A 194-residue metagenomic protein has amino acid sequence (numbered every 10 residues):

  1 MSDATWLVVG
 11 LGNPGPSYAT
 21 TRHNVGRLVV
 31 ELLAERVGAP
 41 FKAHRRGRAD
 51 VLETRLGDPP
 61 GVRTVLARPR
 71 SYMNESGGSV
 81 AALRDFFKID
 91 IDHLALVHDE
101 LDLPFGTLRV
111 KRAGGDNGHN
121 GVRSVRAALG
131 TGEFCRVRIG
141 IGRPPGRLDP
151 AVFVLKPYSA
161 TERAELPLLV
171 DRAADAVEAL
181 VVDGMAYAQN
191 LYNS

Functional and structural regions predicted by a protein language model:
M1-A113, V122-V137, P144-D149, A160 (+1 more regions): Nucleotide and nucleotide-moiety/phosphate-recognizing core
D116: Conserved mid-domain beta->alpha element of the FAD-binding
H119: Active-site YXXXK catalytic motif of short-chain dehydrogenase/reductase
